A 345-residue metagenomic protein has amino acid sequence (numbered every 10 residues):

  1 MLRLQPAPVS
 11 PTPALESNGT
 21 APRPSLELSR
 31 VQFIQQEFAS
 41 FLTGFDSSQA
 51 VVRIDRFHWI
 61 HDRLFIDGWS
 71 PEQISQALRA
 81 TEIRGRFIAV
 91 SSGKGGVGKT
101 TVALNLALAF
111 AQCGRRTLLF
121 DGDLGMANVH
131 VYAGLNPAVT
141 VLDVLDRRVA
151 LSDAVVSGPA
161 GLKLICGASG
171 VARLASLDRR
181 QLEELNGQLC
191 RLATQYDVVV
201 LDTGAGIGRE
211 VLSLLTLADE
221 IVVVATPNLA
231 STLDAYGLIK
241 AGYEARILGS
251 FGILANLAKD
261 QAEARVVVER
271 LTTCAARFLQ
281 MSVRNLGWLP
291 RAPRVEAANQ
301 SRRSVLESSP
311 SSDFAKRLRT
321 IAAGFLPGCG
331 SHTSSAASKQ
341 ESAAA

Functional and structural regions predicted by a protein language model:
M1-N18, R23-D46, A50-K94: Extreme N-terminal, non-catalytic leader segments that precede Walker-type/kinase nucleotide-binding cores
A80-D123: Walker A/P-loop phosphate-binding motif and the immediately C-terminal alpha-helix
S92, L119-T194, E269, P293-S304: P-loop/Walker-type NTP enzyme "switch/lid" segment
V211-L229: Inter-motif core of Ras-like GTPase G domains
T226, I253-R265, W288-V295: G-domain G4 guanine-recognition motif of GTPases
Y236-R246: Conserved C-terminal guanine-recognition region of P-loop GTPase G domains, centered on the G4
R277-L306, L318: Beta-strand-loop-alpha "switch" segments that mediate conformational coupling across diverse proteins
Q300-A345: NTP-binding/hydrolysis catalytic cores, primarily Walker-type P-loop NTPases
